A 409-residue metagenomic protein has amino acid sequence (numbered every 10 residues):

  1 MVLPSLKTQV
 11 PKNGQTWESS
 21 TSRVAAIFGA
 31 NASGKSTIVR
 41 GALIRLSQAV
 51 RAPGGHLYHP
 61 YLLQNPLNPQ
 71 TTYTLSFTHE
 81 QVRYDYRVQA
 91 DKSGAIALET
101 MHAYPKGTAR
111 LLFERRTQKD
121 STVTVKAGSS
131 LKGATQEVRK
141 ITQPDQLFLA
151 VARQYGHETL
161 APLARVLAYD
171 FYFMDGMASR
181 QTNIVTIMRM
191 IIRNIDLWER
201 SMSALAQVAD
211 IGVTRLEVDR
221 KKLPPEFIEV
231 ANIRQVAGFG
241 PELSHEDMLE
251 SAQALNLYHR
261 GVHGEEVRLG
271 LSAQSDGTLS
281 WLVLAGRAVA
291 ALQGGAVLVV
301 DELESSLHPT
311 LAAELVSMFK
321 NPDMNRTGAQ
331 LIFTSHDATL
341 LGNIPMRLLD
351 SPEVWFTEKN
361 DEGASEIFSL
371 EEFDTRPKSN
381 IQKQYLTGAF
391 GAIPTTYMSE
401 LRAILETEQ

Functional and structural regions predicted by a protein language model:
M1-R23, F173-L298: Conserved NTPase motor "head" modules and their coupling/switch loops across ABC/AAA+ ATPases, GTPases, and GHKL ATPases
M1-W17, V24-L46, Y258-Q384, A389-I393: Switch/communication elements of ASCE P-loop NTPase nucleotide-binding domains
P11-A26, A30, S36-A95: Conserved P-loop NTP-binding catalytic core
L67-T72, D91-A97, M248-A254, D350-P352: A short, compositionally biased
Y73-T78, T100-M101, L257-H259: Short beta-strand segments that buttress and anchor functional surface loops
H79-R83, K106, V262-G264: Glycine-centered tight beta-turn/hairpin loop motif at sheet-sheet or coil-to-beta transitions
D85-I228: Electropositive, glycine-dotted interaction segments that contact anionic polymers or phosphate-rich ligands
N232-E242, L370-Q409: Acidic, Mg2+-coordinating catalytic modules of nucleic-acid enzymes
